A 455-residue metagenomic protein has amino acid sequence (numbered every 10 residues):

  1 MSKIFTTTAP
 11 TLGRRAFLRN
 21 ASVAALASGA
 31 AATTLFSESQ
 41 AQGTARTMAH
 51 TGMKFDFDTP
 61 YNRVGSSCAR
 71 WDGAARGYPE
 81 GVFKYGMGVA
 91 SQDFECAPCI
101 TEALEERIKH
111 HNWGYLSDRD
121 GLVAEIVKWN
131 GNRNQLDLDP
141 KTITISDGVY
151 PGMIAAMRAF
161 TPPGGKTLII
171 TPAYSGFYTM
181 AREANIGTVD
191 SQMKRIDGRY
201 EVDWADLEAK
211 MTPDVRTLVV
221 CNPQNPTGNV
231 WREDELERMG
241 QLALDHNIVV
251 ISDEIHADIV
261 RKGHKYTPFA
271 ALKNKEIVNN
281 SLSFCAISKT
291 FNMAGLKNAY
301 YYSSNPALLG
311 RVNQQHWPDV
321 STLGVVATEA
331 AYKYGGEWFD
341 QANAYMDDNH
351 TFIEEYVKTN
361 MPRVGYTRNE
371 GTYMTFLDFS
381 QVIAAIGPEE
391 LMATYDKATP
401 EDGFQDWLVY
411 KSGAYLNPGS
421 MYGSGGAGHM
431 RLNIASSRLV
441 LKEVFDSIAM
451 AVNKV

Functional and structural regions predicted by a protein language model:
M1-A16, K141: N-terminal secretory signal peptides
P10-A16, S28-F57: N-terminal twin-arginine translocation
M48-G148, A155, K333-Y334, K454-V455: N-terminal small-domain helix-loop-helix segment of the aminotransferase-like
R158-V220, Q241: PLP-dependent aminotransferase-like
R195-H264: Active-site phosphate-binding strand-loop segment of PLP-dependent enzymes
N280-T359, V364-G371: PLP-dependent aminotransferase class I/II
M346-E354, Y366-L391, G426: Conserved glycine-rich beta-strand-loop-beta hairpin in the small C-terminal domain of fold type I
K397-G403, W407-V455: PLP-dependent enzyme catalytic core of the Aspartate aminotransferase-like
